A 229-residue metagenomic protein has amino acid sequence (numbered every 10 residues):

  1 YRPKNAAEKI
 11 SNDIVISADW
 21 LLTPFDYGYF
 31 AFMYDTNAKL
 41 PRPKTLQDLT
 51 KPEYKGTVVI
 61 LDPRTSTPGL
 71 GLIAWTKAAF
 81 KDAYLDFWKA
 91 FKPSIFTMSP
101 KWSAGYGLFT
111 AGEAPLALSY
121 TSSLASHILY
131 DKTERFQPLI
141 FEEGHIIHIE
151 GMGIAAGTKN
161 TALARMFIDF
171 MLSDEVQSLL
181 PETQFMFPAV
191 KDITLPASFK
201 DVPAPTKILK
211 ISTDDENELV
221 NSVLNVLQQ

Functional and structural regions predicted by a protein language model:
Y1-A114: Extracytoplasmic ligand-binding site segments that recognize negatively charged/polar headgroups
N12-W20, H127-I140: Ligand-binding "clamshell"
G28, W88-K92, M98-S99, D131-A156: Periplasmic-binding protein-like
A31-A38, H148-N160, L179-L180: A bilobed periplasmic-binding-protein/Venus flytrap-type ligand-binding module shared by bacterial periplasmic
F32, Q47, K89, G107 (+6 more regions): Solvent-exposed, polar/charged alpha-helical surfaces in well-ordered, non-transmembrane soluble domains, broadly
T45, F87, Y120, K159-M171 (+1 more regions): Short amphipathic alpha-helical coupling segments at ligand-binding clamshell hinges and other catalytic/signaling
T110, A114-R135: A ligand-binding cleft/hinge motif common to bilobed small-molecule-binding domains
F170, D174-Q229: Extracellular/periplasmic juxtamembrane helices and adjacent flexible linkers that interface with membrane partners
